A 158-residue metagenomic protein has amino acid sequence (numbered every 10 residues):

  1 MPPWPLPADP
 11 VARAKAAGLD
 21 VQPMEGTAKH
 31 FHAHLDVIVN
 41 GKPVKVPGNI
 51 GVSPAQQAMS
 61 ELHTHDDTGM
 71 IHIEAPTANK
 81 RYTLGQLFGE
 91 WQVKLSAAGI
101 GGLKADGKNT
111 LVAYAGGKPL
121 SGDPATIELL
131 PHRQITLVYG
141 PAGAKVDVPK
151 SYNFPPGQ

Functional and structural regions predicted by a protein language model:
M1-Q158: Ubiquitin-like/PB1-type beta-grasp interaction modules and other compact soluble beta-rich domains
